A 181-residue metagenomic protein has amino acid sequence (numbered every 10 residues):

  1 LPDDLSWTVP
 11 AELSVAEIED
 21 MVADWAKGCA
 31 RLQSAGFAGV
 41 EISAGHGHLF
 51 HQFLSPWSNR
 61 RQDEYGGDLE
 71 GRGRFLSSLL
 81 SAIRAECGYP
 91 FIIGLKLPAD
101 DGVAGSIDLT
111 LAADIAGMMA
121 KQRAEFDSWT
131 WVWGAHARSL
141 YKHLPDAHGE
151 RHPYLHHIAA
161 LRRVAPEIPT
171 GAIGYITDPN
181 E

Functional and structural regions predicted by a protein language model:
L1-E181: Flavin-dependent oxidoreductase catalytic cores
